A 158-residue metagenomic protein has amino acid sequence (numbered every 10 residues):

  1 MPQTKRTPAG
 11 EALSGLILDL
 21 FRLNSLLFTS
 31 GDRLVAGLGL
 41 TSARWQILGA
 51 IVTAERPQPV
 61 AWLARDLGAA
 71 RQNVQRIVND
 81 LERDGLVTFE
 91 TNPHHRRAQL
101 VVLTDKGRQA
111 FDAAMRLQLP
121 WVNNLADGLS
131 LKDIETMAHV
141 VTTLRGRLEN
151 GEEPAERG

Functional and structural regions predicted by a protein language model:
M1-L38: N-terminal leader segment of winged-helix/HTH proteins
M1-P8, L131-G158: C-terminal regulatory/oligomerization modules of transcriptional regulators
P2-T4, F28, N79-H139: Charged, amphipathic alpha-helical coiled-coil/dimerization segments
L20, L48-I51, V141: Hydrophobic structural patches
L23, L27-S30, L34, L67 (+2 more regions): Alpha-helical linker/hinge and terminal dimerization helices associated with HTH transcriptional regulators
S25, T29-A70, E156: N-terminal helix-turn-helix DNA-binding core of bacterial DNA-binding proteins
